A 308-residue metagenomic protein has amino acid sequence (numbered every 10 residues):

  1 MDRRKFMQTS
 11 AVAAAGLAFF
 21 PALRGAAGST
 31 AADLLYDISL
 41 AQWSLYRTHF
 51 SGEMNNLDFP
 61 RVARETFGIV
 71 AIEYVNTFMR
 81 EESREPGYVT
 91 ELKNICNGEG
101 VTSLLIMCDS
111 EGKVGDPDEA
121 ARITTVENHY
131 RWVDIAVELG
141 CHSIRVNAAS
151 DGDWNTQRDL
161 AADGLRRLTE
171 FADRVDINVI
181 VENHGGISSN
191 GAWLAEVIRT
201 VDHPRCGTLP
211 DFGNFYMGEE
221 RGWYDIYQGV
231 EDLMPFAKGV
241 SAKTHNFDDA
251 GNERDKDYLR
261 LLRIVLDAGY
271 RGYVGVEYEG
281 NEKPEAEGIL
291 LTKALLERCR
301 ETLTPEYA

Functional and structural regions predicted by a protein language model:
D2-E138, T156, D173, A192 (+7 more regions): N-terminal pre-domain/capping segments
A71, S143, G239, G272-Y273: Residues at the N-termini of beta-strands
A71-I72, R166-R263: Acidic/histidine-rich catalytic cores of soluble enzymes
V101, I177, A268-G272: A short helix->loop->beta-strand "cap" motif at the edges of active sites that frequently abuts
A136-N155, V175, I180-H184: Active-site groove signature of glycoside hydrolases
D151-L165: Active-site cleft segment of glycoside hydrolase catalytic domains centered on the general acid/base Glu
G275-E279: Short acidic/histidine-rich active-site segments
